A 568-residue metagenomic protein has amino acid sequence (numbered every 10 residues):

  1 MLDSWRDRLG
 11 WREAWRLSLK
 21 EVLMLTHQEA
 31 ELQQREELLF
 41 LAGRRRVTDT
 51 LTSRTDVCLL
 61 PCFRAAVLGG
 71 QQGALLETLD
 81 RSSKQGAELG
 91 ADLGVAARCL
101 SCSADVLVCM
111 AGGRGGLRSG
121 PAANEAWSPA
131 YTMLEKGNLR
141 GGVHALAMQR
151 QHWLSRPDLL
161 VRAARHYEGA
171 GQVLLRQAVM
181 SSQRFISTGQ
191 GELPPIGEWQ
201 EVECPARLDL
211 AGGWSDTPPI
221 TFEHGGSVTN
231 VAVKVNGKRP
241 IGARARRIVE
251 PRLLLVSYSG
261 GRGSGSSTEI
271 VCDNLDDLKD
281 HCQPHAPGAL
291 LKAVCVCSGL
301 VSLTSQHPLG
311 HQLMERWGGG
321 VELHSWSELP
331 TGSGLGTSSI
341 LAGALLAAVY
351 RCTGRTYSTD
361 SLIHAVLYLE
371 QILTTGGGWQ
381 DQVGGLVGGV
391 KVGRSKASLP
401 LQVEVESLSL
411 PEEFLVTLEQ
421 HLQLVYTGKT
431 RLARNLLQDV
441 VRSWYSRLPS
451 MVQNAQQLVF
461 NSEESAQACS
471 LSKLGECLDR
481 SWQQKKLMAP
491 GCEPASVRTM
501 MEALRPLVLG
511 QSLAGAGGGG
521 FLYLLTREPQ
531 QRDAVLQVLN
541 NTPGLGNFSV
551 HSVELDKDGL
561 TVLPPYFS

Functional and structural regions predicted by a protein language model:
L2-E315, R355-S358, H364-G376, Q382-L513 (+1 more regions): C-terminal nucleotide
G319-S325: Flexible, acidic active-site loops/lids enriched in D/E/S/T/G that coordinate Mg2+ and/or position polar
H324, A348, H551: General small-molecule cofactor/ligand-binding pocket signal
W326-L329, Y523-L525: Short glycine-rich or small-residue beta-strand-to-loop segments that form or flank ligand, phosphate, metal/Fe-S
L329-S333, V508-Q511: Short pre-catalytic strand/loop immediately N-terminal to key active-site residues, enriched for Gly-Thr
S333-G334, A433: Secondary-structure boundary/capping motif
G334-R355, Y523: DPxDG-like acidic metal-binding loop motif
G517-G519: Glycine-rich nucleotide-binding loop
